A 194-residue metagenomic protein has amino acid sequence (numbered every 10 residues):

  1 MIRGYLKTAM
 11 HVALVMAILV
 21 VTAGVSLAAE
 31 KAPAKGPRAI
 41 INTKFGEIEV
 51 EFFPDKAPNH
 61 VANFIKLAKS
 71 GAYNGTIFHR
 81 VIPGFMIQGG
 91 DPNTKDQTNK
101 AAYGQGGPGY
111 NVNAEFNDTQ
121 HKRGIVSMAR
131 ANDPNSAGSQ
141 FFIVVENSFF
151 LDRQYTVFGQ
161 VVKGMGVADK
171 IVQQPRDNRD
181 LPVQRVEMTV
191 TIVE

Functional and structural regions predicted by a protein language model:
I2-H11, M16-E194: Cyclophilin-like peptidyl-prolyl cis-trans isomerases
